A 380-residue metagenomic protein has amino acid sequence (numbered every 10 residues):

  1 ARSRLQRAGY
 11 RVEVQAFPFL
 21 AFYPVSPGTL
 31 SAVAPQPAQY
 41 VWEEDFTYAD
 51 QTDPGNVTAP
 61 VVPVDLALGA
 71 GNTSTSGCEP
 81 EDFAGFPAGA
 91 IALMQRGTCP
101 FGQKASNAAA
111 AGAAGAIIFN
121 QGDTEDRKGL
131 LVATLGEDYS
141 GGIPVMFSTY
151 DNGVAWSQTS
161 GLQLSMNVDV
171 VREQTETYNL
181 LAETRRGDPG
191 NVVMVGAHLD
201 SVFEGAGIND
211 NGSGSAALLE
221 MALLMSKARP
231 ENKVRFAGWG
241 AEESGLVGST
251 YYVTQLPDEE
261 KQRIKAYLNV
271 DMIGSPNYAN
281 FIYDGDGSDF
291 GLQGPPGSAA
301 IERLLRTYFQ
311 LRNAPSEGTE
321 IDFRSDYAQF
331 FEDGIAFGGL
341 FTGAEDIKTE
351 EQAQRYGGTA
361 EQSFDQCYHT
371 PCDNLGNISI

Functional and structural regions predicted by a protein language model:
A1-A88: Noncatalytic luminal/extracellular "stalk/propeptide" segments of secretory-pathway proteins
S3, F19-L20, F46, D50-D53 (+7 more regions): Mature extracellular/periplasmic domains of secretome proteins
V12-A16, P63, A90-Q95, G115-F119 (+10 more regions): Structural recognition of the beta-strand scaffold that forms the well-ordered cores of secreted hydrolase catalytic
T47-G77, L135-I208, E220-L223, E231: Soluble metallo-hydrolase cores and metallopeptidase-like ectodomains found primarily in the secretory/periplasmic
R96-T98, G122-T124, V170-R172, L199-S201 (+3 more regions): Acidic, glycine-rich active-site loops and adjacent beta-strand->loop/helix elements that engage anionic groups
N107-A111, I208-M221, M225: Active-site alpha-helical elements of protease catalytic centers
G190, R229-P230, W239-K348, Q362: Metal-dependent peptidase/peptidase-like ectodomains
I347-I380: His/Asp/Glu-rich mid-to-C-terminal helical/loop segments that flank catalytic regions of hydrolases
